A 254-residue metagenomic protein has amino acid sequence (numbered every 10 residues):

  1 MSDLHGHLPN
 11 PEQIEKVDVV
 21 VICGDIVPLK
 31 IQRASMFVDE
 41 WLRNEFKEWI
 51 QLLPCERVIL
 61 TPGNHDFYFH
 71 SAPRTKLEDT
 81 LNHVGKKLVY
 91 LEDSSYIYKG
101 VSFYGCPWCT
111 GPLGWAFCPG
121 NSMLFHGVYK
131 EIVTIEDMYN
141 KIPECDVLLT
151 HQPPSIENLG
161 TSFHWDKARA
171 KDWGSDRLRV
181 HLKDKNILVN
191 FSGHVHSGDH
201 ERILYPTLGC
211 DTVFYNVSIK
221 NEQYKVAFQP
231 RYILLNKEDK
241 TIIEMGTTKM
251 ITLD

Functional and structural regions predicted by a protein language model:
M1-S2, V20-D25, R57-N64, Y90-D93 (+3 more regions): Active-site neighborhood of phospho(di)ester-bond hydrolases with catalytic His/Asp-centered motifs
H5-N10, V27-I31, N64-A72, S95-I97 (+4 more regions): Active-site environment of divalent metal-dependent phosphoester hydrolases
G6-Y98, G174: Core catalytic region of metal-dependent phosphoesterases/phosphodiesterases, especially metallo-beta-lactamase-like
V27, I31-R43, E144-N186: Active-site-proximal segments of metal-dependent phosphoesterases and phosphodiesterases across multiple
A72-Y90, A168, D172, I203-E222: Short, electropositive alpha-helical surface patch
I97-K99, V180-K185, H196-D254: Binuclear metal-dependent phosphoesterase catalytic core
V101-V147, K167-R177: Binuclear metal-dependent hydrolase catalytic cores centered on His/Asp/Glu-rich metal-binding motifs
